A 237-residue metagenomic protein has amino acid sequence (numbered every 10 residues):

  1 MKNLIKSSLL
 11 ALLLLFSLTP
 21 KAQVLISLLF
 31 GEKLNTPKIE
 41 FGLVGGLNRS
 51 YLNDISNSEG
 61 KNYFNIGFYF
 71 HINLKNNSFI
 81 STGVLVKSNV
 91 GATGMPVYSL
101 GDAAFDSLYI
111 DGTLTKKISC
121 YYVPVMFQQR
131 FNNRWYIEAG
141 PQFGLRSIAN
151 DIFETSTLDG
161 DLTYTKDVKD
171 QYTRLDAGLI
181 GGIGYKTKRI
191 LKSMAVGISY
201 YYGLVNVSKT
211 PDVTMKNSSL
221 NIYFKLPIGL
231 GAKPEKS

Functional and structural regions predicted by a protein language model:
M1-N35, G229-S237: Cleavable N-terminal export/targeting peptides
Q23-N73, I80: Short glycine/proline- and aromatic-enriched beta-strand/turn motifs that initiate or cap beta-hairpins
T36, N73-N77, N132-N133, K188-L191 (+1 more regions): Outer-membrane beta-barrel channels and translocator barrels
T36-V44, Y63-N65, F79-G83, C120-Y122 (+4 more regions): Outer-membrane beta-barrel architecture
L43-L47, I66-I72, V84-V86, V123-Q129 (+4 more regions): Residues on the lipid-exposed face of transmembrane beta-strands in outer-membrane beta-barrel proteins
L52-E59, N89-I118, R146-D176, V207-S219: Extracellular/periplasm-exposed beta-strand and loop segments of Gram-negative cell-envelope proteins, dominated by
N57-S107, Y121, R134: Glycine- and aromatic-enriched membrane insertion/assembly motifs of diderm outer-membrane and organelle channel
D170, D176-S237: Predominantly the C-terminal beta-signal and adjacent terminal strand-loop region of outer-membrane beta-barrel
